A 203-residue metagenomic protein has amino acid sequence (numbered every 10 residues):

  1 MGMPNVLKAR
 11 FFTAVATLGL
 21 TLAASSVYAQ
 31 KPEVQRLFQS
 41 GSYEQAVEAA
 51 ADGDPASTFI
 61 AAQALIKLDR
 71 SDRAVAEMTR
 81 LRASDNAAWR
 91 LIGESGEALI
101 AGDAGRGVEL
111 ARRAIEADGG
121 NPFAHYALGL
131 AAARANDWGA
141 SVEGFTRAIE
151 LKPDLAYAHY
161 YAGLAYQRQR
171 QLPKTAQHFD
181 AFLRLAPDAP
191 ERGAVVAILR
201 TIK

Functional and structural regions predicted by a protein language model:
M1-A9: N-terminal secretory signal peptides that target proteins for export/translocation
T13-A23: Bacterial N-terminal signal peptides
S26-I60, K67-D69: N-terminal leader/linker segments that initiate helical-solenoid repeat arrays
Q35, Q63, G96-E97, L130 (+1 more regions): Residue-level recognition of tetratricopeptide repeat
Q45, L68-E77, I100-R113, A135-R147 (+2 more regions): Structural signature of tandem alpha-helical TPR/SEL1-like repeats, specifically the intra-repeat loop/turn
D52-G53, A83-S84, A117, L151 (+1 more regions): Structural marker of alpha-solenoid helical repeat scaffolds
P55-A56, A88-W89, P122-F123, W138 (+2 more regions): Helix-start (N-cap) detector for alpha-helical repeat units in TPR-like alpha-solenoids, especially tetratricopeptide
I60, G93-E94, A127, Y161 (+1 more regions): Canonical tetratricopeptide repeat
